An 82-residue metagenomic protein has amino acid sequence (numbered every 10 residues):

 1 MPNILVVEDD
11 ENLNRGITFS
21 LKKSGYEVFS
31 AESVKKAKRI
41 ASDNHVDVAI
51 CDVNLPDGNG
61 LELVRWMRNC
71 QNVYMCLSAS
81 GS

Functional and structural regions predicted by a protein language model:
E8: Conserved acidic carboxylate
E11-F29: Two-component/phosphorelay signaling modules centered on CheY-like receiver
S30-V48, W66: Acidic, metal-coordinating helix/loop segments flanking the phosphotransfer/catalytic sites of two-component signaling
S33, N59-E62: Acidic catalytic/metal-coordinating carboxylates
D52: Active-site residues of response regulator receiver
P56, S82: The feature encodes the CheY-like receiver
L61-N72: Short amphipathic alpha-helix used as the core "switch/output" element in two-component signaling
L77-A79: Hydrophobic/aromatic residues positioned on beta-strands within the core alpha/beta folds
